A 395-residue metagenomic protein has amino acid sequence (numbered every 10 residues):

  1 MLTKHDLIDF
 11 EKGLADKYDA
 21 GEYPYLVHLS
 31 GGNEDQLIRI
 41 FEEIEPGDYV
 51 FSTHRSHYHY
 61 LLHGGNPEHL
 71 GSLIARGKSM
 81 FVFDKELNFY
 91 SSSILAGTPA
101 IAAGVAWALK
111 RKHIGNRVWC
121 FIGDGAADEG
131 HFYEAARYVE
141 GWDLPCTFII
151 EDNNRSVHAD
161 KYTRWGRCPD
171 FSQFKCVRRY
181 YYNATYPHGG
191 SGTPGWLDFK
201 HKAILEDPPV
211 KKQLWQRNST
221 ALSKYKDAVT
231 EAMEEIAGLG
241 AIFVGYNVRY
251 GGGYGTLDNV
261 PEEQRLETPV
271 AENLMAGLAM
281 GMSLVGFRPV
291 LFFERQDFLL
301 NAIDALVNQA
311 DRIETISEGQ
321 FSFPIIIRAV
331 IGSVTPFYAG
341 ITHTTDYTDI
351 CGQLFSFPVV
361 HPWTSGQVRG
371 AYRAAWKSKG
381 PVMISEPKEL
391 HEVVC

Functional and structural regions predicted by a protein language model:
M1-W119, H201-C395: Thiamine diphosphate
S91-A203, D207, V334-H343: Thiamine diphosphate
